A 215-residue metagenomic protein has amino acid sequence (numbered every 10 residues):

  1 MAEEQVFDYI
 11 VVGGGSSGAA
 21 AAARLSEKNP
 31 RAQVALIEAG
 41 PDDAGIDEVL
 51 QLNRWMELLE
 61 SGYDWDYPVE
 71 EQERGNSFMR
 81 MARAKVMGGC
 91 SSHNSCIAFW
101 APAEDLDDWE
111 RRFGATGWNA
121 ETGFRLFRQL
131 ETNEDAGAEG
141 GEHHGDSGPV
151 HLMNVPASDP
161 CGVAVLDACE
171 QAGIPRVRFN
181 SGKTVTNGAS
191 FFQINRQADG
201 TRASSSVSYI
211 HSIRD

Functional and structural regions predicted by a protein language model:
A2-Q129: N-terminal glycine-rich phosphate/pyrophosphate-binding loop and immediately adjacent elements
R112-D215: Conserved redox-cofactor binding core of oxidoreductases
